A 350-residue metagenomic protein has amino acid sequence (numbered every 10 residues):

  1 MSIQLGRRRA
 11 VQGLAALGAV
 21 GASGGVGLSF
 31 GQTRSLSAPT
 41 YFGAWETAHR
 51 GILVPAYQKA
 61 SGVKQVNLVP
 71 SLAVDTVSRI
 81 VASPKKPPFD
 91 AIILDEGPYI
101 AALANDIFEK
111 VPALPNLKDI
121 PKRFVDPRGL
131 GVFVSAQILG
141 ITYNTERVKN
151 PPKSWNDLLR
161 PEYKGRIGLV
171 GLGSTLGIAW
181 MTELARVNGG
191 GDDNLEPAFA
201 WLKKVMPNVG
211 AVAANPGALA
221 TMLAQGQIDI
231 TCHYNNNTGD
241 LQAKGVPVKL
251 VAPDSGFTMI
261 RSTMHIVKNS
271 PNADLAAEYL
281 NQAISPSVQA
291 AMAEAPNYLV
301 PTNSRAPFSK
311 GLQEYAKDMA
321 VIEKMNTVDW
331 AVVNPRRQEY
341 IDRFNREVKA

Functional and structural regions predicted by a protein language model:
M1-G18: N-terminal secretory signal peptides and thylakoid transit peptides that target proteins across membranes
Q32-I100: Early extracytoplasmic/lumenal segment of secretory-pathway proteins
G43-R50, V74, P88-Q227: Extracytoplasmic ligand-binding site segments that recognize negatively charged/polar headgroups
G97-A101, A224, D229-P247: A ligand-binding cleft/hinge motif common to bilobed small-molecule-binding domains
E109-K118, G131, L159, D229-I230 (+2 more regions): Short beta-strand->loop
Q137, A200-V205, Q242-K268, S304: Periplasmic-binding protein-like
G140-R147, E183-V187, R261-A273, L280 (+1 more regions): A bilobed periplasmic-binding-protein/Venus flytrap-type ligand-binding module shared by bacterial periplasmic
V267-M325: Mature extracytoplasmic/periplasmic domains
